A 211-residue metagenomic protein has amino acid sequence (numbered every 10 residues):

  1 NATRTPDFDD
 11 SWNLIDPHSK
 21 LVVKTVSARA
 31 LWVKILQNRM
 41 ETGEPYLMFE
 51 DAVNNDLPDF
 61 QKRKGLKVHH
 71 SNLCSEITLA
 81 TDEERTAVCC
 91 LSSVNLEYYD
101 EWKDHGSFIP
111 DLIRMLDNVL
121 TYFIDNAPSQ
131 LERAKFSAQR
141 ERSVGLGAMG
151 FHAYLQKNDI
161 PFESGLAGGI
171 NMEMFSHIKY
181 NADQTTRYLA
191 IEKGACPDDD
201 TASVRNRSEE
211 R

Functional and structural regions predicted by a protein language model:
N1-T42: Polar, glycine-rich mid-to-C-terminal structural blocks that act as macromolecule-binding/assembly scaffolds
K20-T25, E97-G106, Q130-L131, L155-E173: Inter-helical turn/loop segments and adjacent helix faces that build the functional surface of alpha-helical bundle
T25, R29, R85, G106 (+4 more regions): Electropositive phosphate-/nucleotide-binding environments in soluble metabolic enzymes
A28-I35, M40, E50-C74, Y188-E209: Conserved mixed alpha/beta core segments that line enzyme active sites in large multi-domain catalysts
K34, G150-Y154, I170: A general alpha-helix detector
R39-A138, G150-Y154: Function-dense linear segments that define catalytic or interfacial modules in macromolecule-processing proteins
D111-K135, N158-E209: Internal maturation/activation junctions in enzymes
E141-A148: Aromatic-lined, polymer-binding surfaces characteristic of secreted/periplasmic polysaccharide-degrading enzymes
